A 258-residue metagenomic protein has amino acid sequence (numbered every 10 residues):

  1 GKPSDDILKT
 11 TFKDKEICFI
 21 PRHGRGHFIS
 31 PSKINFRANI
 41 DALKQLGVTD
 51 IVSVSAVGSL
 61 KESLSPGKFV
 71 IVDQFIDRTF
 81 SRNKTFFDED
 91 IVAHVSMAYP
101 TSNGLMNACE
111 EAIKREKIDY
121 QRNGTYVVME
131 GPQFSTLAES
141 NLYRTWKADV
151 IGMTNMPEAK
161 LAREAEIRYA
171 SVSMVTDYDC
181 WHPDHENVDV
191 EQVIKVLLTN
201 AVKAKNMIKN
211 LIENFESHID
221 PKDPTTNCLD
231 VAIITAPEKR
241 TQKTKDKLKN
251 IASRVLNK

Functional and structural regions predicted by a protein language model:
G1-A98, V255-K258: Metabolite-binding pocket within alpha/beta catalytic cores that recognizes anionic/polar moieties
K44-G47, R144, R163: Non-catalytic positions within long, well-ordered alpha-helices that form the structural scaffold/packing of enzyme
T49-D50, D149, R168: Short acidic/polar active-site loop segments enriched in Thr and Asp
G104, A108-D119, N206-N214: Generic non-transmembrane alpha-helical segments
R115-D149: Active-site/ligand-binding-proximal alpha/beta "capping" segment
M153-V190: Zn-dependent metallopeptidase/amidohydrolase metal-coordination segment
C180-N227: His/Asp/Glu-rich mid-to-C-terminal helical/loop segments that flank catalytic regions of hydrolases
L229-K258: Acidic, Ser/Thr-rich low-complexity intrinsically disordered segments
